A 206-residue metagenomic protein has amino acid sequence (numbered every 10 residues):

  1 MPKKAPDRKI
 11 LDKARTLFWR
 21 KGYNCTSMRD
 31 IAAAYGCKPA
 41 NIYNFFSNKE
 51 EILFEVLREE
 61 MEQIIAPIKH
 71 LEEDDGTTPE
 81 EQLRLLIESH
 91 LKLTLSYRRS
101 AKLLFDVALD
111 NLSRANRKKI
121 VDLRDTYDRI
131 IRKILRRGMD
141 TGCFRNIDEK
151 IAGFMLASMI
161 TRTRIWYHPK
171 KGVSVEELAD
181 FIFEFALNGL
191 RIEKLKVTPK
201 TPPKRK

Functional and structural regions predicted by a protein language model:
K9, K13, L17-E51, E55: Helix-turn-helix
L11, L53, L57, M61 (+3 more regions): Amphipathic, non-transmembrane alpha-helical scaffold segments
K13, L17, S89, L93 (+2 more regions): Amphipathic alpha-helical interface segments
R20-N24, D75, Y97, T141: Short coil/turn segments at alpha/beta junctions that flank glycine-rich nucleotide-binding fingerprints
E55, K69-S96, G153-L156, P199-R205: Hydrophobic alpha-helical connector segments
E62-K69, R114-D140, K150-F154: Amphipathic alpha-helical packing segments from all-alpha helical-bundle domains
T94-R114: Amphipathic alpha-helical segments used for helix-helix packing
A101-D106, M139-F185, E193-K206: Hydrophobic/aromatic-rich alpha-helical bundle segments in the mid-to-C-terminal region
